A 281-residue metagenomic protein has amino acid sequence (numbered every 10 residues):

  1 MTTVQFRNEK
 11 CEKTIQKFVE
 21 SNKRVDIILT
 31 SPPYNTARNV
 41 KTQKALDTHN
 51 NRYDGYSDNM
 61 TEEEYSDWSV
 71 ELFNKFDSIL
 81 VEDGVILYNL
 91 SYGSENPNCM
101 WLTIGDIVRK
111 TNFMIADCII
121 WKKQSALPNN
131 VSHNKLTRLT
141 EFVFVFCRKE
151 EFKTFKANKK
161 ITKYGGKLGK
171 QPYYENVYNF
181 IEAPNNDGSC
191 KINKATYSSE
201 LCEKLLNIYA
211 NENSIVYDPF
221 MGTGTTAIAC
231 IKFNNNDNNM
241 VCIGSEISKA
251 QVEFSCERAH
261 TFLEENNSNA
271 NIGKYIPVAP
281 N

Functional and structural regions predicted by a protein language model:
M1-T3, P280-N281: Short, Lys/Arg-enriched, disordered terminal segments
T2-C256, E265: Core catalytic lobe of class I
N8-T14, I272-N281: Conserved SAM/SAH-binding loop
C256-I276: DNA/chromatin major-groove-contacting recognition/catalytic segments
